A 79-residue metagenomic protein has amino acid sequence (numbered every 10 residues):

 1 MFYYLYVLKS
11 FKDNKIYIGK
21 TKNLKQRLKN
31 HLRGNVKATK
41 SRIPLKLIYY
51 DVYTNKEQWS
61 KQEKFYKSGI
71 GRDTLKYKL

Functional and structural regions predicted by a protein language model:
M1-V36, I43, Y50-K67, R72 (+1 more regions): GIY-YIG nuclease catalytic motif and its immediate N-terminal context
